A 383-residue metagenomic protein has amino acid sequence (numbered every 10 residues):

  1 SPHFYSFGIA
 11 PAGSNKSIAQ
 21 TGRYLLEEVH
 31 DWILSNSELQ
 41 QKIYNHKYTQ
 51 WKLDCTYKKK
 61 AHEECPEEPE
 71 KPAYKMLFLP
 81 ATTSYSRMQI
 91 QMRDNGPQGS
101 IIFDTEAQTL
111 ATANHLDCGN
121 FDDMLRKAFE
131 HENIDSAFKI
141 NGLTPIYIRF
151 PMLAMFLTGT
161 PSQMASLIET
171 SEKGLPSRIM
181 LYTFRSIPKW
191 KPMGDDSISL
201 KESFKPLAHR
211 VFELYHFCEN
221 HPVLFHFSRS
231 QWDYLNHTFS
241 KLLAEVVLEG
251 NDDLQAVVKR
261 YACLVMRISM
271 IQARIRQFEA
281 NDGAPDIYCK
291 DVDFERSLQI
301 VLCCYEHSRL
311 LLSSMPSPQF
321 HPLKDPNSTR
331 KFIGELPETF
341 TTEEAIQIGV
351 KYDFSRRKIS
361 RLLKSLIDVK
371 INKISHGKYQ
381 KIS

Functional and structural regions predicted by a protein language model:
S1-S383: Phosphate-handling catalytic cores of nucleic-acid transaction enzymes
